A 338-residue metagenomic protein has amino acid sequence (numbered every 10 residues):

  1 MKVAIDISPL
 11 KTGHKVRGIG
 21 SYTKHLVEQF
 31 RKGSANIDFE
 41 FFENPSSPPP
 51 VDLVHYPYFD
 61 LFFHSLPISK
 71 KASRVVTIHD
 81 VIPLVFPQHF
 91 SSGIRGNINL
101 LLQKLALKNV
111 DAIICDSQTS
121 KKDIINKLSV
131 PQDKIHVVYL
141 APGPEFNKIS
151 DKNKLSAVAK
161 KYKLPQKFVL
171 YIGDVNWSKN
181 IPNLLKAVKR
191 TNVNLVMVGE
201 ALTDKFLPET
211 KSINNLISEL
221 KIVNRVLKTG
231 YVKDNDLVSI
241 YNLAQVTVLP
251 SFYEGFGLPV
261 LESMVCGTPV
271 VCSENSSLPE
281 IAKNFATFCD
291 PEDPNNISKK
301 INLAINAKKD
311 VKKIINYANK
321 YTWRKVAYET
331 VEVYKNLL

Functional and structural regions predicted by a protein language model:
M1-L338: Carbohydrate transferase catalytic cores enriched for Leloir-type hexosyltransferases
